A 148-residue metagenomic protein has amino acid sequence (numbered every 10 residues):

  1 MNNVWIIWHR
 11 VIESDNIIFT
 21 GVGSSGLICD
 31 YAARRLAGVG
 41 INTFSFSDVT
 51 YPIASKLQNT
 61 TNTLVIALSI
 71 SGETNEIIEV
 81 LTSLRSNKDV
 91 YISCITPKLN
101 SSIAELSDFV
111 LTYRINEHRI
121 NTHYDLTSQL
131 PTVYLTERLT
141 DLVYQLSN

Functional and structural regions predicted by a protein language model:
M1-E13: A short, well-structured juxtamembrane/interface segment
N3, S147-N148: Active-site phosphate/pyrophosphate-binding segments
I12-Y134, R138-S147: Glycine-rich phosphate-binding loops that contact phosphosugars or nucleotide phosphates
